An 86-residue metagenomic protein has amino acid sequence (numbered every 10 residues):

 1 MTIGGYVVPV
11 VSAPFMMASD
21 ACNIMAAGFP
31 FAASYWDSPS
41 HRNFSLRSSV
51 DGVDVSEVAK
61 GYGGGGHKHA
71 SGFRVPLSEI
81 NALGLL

Functional and structural regions predicted by a protein language model:
M1-L86: Gly/His-enriched, cation/cofactor- and phosphate-binding structural elements
